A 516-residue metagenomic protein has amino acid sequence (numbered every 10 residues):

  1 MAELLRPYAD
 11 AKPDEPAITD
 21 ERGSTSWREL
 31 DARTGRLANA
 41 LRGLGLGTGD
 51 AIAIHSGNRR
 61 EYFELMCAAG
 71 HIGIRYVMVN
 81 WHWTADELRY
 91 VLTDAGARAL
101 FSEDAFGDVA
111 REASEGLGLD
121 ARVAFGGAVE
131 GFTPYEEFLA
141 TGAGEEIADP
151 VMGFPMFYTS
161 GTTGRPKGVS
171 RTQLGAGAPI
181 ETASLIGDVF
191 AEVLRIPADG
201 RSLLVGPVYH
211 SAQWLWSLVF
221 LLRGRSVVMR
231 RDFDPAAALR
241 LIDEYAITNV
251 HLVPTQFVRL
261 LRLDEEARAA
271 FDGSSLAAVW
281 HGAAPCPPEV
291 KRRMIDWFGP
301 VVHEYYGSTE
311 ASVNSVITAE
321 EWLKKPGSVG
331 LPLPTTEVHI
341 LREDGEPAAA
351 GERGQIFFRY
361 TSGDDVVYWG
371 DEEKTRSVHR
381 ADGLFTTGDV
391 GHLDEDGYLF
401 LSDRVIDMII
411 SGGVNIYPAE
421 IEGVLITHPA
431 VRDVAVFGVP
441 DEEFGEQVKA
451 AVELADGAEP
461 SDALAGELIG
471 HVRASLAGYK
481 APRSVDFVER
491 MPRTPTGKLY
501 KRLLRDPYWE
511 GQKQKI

Functional and structural regions predicted by a protein language model:
E3-S26, L44, I54, G127: AMP-dependent adenylate-forming
D14-E15, R28-A53, W83-A85, R89 (+3 more regions): ANL superfamily AMP-binding
R22, V109-F157, R165, L174-G187 (+1 more regions): ANL superfamily adenylate-forming
G23, A38-D86, N415: Conserved AMP-binding/adenylate-forming
N39, W83, R89, L100-D104 (+8 more regions): AMP-binding/adenylate-forming catalytic core of the ANL superfamily
P155-G161, L222, I247-L252, L263-K325 (+2 more regions): Gly/Ser/Thr-rich phosphate-binding loop
A178-R201, V205, Y209-N249, L263: Conserved AMP-binding/adenylation subdomain of ANL enzymes
P332-T335, E346-V378, I416: Conserved ATP/PPi-binding loop(s) of AMP-dependent carboxylate-activating enzymes
